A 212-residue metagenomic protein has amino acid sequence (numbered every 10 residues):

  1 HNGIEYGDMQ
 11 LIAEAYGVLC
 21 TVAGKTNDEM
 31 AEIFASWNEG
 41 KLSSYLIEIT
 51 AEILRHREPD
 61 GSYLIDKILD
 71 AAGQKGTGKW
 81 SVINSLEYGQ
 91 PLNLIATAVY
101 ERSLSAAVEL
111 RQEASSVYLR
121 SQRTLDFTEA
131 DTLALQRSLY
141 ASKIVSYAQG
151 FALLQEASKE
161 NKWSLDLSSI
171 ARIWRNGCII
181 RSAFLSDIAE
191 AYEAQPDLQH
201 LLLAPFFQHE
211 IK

Functional and structural regions predicted by a protein language model:
H1: Adenosine-phosphate binding glycine-rich loop
Y6-K212: C-terminal substrate-binding/catalytic lobe of Rossmann-fold NAD(P)-dependent dehydrogenases
